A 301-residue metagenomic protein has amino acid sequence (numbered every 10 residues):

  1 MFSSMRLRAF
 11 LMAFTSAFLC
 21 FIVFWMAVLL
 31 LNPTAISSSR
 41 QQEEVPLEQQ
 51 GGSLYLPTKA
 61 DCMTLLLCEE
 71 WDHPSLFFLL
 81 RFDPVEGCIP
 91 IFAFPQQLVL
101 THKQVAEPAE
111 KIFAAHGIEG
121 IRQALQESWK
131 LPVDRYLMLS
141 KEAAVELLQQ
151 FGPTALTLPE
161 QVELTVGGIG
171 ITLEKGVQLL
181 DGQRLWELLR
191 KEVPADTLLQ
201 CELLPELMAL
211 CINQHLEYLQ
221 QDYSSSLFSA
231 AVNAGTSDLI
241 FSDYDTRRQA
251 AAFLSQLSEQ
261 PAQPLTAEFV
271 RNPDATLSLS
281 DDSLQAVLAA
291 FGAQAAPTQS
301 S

Functional and structural regions predicted by a protein language model:
F2-I91, R190: Entry/capping segment at the start of metal-dependent catalytic domains with acidic active-site entry clusters
L47-S53, A60-D61, E70-H73, E86 (+3 more regions): C-terminal solvent-exposed extensions
K59-C62, D72-F77, E86-F94, G120 (+5 more regions): Extracytoplasmic
L76, I118-Q126, K141-V145, Q149 (+6 more regions): Extracytoplasmic/secreted envelope proteins and their assembly/folding machinery, especially bacterial periplasmic
P90-H116, E160-V162, V166-I171: Flexible, solvent-exposed short loops/turns enriched in glycine
A106-A115, S128-R135, R190-L199, H215-L216 (+2 more regions): Second-shell loop/turn segments in exported
A114-L173: Amphipathic, coiled-coil-like alpha-helical scaffolding segments used for oligomerization/assembly
Q149-L227, G235: Flexible, polar/acidic helix-loop-strand segments at domain edges
